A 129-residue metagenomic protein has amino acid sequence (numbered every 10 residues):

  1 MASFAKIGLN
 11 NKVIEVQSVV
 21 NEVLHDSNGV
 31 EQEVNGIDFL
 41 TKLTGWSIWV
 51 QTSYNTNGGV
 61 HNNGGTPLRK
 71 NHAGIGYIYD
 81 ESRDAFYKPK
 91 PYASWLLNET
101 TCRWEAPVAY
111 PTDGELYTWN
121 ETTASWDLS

Functional and structural regions predicted by a protein language model:
M1-S129: Interaction-interface detector
